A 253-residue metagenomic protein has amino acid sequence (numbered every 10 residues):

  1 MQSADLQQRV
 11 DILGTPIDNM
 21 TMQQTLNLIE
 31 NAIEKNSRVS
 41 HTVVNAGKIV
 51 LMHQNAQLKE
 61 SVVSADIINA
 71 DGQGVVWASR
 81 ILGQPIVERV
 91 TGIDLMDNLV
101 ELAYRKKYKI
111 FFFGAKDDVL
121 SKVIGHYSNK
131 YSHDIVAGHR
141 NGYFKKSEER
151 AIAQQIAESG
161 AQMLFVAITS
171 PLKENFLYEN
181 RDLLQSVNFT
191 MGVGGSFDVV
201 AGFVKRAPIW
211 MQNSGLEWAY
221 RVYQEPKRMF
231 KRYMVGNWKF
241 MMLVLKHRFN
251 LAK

Functional and structural regions predicted by a protein language model:
M1-D94: N-terminal nucleotide/polyanion-binding subdomain common to many enzyme families
R38, Y108, Q185-N188: A short helix->loop->beta-strand "cap" motif at the edges of active sites that frequently abuts
G74-S79, R206-K253: A transmembrane-helix-recognition feature enriched in membrane-embedded lipid enzymes and envelope glyco-/phospholipid
V75-W77, L172, S196-A201: Short gly/pro/ser/thr-enriched loop/turn and capping motifs at secondary-structure boundaries
S79-Q155, S159: Conserved beta-alpha
I124, E174-L183: Short Gly/Thr/Asp-enriched flexible loops that form oxyanion-binding sites at enzyme active sites
N141-S147, S186-Q224: Short, flexible loop segments at boundaries between secondary-structure elements
I156, G160-S170: Proline-aspartate-enriched helix->loop->beta-strand connector
